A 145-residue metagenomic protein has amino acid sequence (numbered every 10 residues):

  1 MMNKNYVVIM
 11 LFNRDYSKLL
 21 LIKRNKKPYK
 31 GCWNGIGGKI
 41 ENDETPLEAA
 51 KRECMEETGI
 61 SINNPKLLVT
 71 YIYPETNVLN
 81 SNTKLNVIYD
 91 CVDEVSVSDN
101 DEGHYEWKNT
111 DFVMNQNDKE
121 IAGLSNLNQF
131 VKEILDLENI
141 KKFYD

Functional and structural regions predicted by a protein language model:
M1-L19: Conserved N-terminal beta-strand and adjoining loop/helix that marks the start of the Nudix/MutT-like hydrolase domain
L11, N64-L68, V78-S81: Extended, polar beta-sheet/loop recognition surfaces of beta-rich domains that mediate binding to diverse ligands
D15-Y16, Y73-D101, E106-V113, N126-E138: Active-site-adjacent beta-strand/loop module that shapes the phosphate/pyrophosphate-binding cleft
K18-E56: Conserved Nudix-box catalytic region and its N-terminal flanking loop in Nudix hydrolases and closely related
I40, I62, V92-D93: Hydrophobic pocket-lining residues within nucleotide cofactor-binding pockets
S61-T70, Y89: A short coil-to-beta-strand element that immediately follows conserved catalytic motifs
K119-N126: Beta-strand-rich cores of mature extracytoplasmic or soluble domains
K141-D145: Polybasic "coupling" helices that flank or enter modular domains
